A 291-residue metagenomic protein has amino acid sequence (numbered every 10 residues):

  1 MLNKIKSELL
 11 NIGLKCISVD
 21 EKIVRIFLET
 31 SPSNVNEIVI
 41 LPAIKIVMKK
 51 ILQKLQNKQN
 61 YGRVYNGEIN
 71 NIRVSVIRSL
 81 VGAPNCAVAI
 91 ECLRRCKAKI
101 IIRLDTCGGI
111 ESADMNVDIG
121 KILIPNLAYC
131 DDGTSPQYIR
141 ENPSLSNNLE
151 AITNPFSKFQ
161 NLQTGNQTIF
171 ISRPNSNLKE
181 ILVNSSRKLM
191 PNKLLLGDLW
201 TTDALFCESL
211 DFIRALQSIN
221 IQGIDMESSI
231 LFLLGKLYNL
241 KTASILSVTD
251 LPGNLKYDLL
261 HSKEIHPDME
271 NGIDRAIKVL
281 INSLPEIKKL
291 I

Functional and structural regions predicted by a protein language model:
M1-I171: Metabolite-binding pocket within alpha/beta catalytic cores that recognizes anionic/polar moieties
I44, G108, A128, W200-L205 (+3 more regions): Glycine-rich beta-alpha junction loops
K58-N60, L189-G197, E286-I291: Flexible, glycine/charged-enriched surface loops at secondary-structure junctions
P143-S218: Active-site rim beta-loop-alpha module in soluble metabolic enzymes
I181-L189, L234, R275, V279-I287: Generic non-transmembrane alpha-helical segments
L210-L251: A C-terminal functional module that forms or caps the active site or interfaces directly with catalytic machinery
P252-I291: His/Asp/Glu-rich mid-to-C-terminal helical/loop segments that flank catalytic regions of hydrolases
